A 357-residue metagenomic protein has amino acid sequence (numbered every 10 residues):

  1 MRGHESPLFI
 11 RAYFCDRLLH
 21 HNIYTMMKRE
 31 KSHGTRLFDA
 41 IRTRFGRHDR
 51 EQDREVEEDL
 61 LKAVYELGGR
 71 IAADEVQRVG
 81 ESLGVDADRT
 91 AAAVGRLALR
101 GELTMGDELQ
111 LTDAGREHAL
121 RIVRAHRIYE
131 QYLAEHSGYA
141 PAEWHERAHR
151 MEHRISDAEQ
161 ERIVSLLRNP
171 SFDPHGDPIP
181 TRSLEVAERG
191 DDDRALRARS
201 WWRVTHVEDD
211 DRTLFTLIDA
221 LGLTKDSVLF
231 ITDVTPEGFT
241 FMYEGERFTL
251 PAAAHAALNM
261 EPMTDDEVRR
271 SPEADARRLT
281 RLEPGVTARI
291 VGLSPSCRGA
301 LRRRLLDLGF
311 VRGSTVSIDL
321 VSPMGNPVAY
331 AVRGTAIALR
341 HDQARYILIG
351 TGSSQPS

Functional and structural regions predicted by a protein language model:
K28-L61: Short alpha-helical segments that sit at the start of domains
E57-Y65, A119-L120, V291: Hydrophobic residues on short alpha-helical segments
R70-S82: Short acidic, hydrophobic short linear motifs in intrinsically disordered regions
G84-L99: Short amphipathic alpha-helical interaction segments
A98-D107: A short, conserved structural fragment
E108-H126: Basic, amphipathic "hinge/linker" alpha-helix immediately C-terminal to the N-terminal HTH DNA-binding motif
H153-L293, L301: Mid-protein regulatory/catalytic core that forms ligand/cofactor-binding pockets and protein-protein interaction
